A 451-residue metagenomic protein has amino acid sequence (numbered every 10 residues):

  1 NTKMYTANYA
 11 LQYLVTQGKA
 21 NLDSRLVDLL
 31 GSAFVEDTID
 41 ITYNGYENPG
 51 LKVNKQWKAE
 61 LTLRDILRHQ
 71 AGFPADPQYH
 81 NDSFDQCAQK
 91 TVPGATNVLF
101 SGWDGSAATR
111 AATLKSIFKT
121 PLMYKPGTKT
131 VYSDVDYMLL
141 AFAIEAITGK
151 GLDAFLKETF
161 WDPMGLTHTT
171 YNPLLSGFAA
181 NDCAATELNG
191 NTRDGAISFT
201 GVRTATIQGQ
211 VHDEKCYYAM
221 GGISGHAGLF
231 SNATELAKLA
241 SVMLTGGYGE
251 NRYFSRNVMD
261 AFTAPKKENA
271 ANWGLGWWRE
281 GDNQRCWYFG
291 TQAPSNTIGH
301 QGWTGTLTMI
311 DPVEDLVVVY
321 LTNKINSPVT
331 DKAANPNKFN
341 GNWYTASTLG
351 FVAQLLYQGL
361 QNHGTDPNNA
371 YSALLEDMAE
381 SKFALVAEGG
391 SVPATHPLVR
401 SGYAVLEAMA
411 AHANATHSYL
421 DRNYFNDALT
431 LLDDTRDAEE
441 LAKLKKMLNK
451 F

Functional and structural regions predicted by a protein language model:
N1-L26, F34, I66, Y137-E145 (+3 more regions): Active-site SXXK
R25-D37, N44-G45: Acidic helix-start/capping segments at beta-turn-to-alpha-helix junctions
D37-S295: Short, surface-exposed loop or secondary-structure junction motifs that flank catalytic or metal-binding residues
T245-Y248, N257-V258, T263-E268, D282-R285 (+3 more regions): Short, gly/Ser/Thr-rich active-site loops of penicillin-recognizing serine hydrolases
T297, T304-V317: Short, surface-exposed beta-strand/loop micro-motifs that present aromatic residues
G390-H396, N414-L420, D433-L441: Charged, low-complexity interaction regions
Y403-A410, N414, N426-L429, D433 (+2 more regions): Residue-level detector of alpha-helical secondary structure
